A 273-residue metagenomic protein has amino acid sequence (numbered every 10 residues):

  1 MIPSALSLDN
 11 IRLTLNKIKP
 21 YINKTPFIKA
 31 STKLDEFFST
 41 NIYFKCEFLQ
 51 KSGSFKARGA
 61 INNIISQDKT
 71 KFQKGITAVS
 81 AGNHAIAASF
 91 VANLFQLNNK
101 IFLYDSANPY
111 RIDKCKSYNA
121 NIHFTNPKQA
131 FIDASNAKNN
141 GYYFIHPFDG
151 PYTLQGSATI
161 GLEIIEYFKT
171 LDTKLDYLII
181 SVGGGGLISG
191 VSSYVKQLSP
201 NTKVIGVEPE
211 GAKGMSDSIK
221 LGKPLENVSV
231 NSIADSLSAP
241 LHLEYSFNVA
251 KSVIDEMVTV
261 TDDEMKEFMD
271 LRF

Functional and structural regions predicted by a protein language model:
M1-F273: PLP-dependent amino-acid enzyme catalytic core
